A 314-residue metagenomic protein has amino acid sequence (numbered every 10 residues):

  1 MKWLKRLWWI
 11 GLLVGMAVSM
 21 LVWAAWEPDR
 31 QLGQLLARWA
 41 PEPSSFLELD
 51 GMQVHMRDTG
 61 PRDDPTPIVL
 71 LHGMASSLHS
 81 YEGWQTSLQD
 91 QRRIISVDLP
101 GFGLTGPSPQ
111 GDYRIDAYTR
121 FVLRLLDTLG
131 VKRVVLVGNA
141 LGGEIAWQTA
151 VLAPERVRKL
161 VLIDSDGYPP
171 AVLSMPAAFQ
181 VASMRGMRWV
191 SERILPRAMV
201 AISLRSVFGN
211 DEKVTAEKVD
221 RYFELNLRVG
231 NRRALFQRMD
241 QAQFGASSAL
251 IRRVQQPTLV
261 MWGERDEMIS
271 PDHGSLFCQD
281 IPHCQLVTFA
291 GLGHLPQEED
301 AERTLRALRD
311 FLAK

Functional and structural regions predicted by a protein language model:
M1-T66, Q91-R92, K132, A313-K314: Alpha/beta-hydrolase fold catalytic core
P28, Q34-L35, S174-M175, R193-R253: Conserved alpha/beta-hydrolase catalytic His-Asp/Glu region
L49-D50, R57-T59, L99-L141: Active-site loop/oxyanion-hole signature of alpha/beta-hydrolase fold enzymes
T59-L104: Conserved HGGG/HGGXW glycine-rich cap/lid loop of the alpha/beta-hydrolase fold
V151, L160-R188: Flexible "cap/lid" loop of the alpha/beta hydrolase fold
V254, V260-W262: Short beta-strand/loop motif that positions the catalytic acidic residue of the alpha/beta-hydrolase fold
R265-I269: Acidic catalytic loop of the alpha/beta-hydrolase fold
C284-K314: Catalytic active-site module of serine/aspartate enzymes centered on a nucleophile-bearing elbow/loop
